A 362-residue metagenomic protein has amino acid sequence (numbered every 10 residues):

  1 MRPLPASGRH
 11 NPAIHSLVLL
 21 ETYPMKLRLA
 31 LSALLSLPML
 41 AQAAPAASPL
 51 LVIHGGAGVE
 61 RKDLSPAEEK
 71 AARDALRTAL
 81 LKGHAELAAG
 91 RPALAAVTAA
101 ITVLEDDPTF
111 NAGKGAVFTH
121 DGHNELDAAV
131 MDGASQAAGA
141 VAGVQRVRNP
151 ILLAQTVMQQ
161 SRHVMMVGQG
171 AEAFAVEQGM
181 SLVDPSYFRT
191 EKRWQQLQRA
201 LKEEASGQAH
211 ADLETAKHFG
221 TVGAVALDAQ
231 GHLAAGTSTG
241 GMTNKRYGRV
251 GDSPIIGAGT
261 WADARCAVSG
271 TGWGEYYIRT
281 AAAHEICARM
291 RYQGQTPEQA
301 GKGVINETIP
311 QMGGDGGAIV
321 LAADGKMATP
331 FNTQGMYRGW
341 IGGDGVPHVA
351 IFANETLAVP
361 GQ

Functional and structural regions predicted by a protein language model:
R2-P3: Ser/Thr/Pro/Gly-rich low-complexity, intrinsically disordered segments
H10-P24: Short, Lys/Arg-enriched N-terminal segments with co-localized hydrophobic residues within the first ~10-30 amino acids
Y23, P38-A41: Extracellular attachment fibers and their assembly/anchoring modules in secreted or virion-surface proteins
Y23-L31: Bacterial N-terminal signal peptides that target proteins for export
A30-M39: Bacterial N-terminal signal peptides
A44-Q362: Alpha/propeptide regions of enzymes that mature by internal proteolysis
